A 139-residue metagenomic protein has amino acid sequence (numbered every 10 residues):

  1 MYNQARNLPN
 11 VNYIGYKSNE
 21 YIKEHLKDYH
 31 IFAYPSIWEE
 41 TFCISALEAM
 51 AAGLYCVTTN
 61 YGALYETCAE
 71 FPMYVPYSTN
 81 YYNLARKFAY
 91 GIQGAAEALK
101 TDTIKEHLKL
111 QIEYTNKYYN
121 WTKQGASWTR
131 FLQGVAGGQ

Functional and structural regions predicted by a protein language model:
M1-K17: Nucleotide-activated donor-binding/catalytic signature segment of Leloir-type glycosyltransferases, i.e., the conserved
Y16, E24-Y29: Short alpha-helical donor nucleotide-sugar binding micro-motif in glycosyltransferases
K23, A46-A51, G62-E66: Short alpha-helical segment that forms part of, or immediately flanks, the ligand-binding pocket in carbohydrate-active
S36-I44, Y65-E66: Nucleotide-sugar-dependent
Y55-T58: Short hydrophobic beta-strand element within catalytic cores of glycosyltransferases and related nucleotide-activated
Y65-A96: Change "using UDP/GDP/dTDP sugars" to "using nucleotide sugars
N83, K100-A136: A charged, aromatic-enriched C-terminal amphipathic alpha-helix characteristic of glycosyltransferases across folds
